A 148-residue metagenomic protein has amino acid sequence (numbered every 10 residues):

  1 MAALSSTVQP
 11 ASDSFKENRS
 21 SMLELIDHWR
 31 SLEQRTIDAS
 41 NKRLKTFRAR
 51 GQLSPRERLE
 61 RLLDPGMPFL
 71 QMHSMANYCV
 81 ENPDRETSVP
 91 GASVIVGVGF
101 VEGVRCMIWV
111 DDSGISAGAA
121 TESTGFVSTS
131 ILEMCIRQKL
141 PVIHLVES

Functional and structural regions predicted by a protein language model:
M1-S148: Terminal-region recognition feature
